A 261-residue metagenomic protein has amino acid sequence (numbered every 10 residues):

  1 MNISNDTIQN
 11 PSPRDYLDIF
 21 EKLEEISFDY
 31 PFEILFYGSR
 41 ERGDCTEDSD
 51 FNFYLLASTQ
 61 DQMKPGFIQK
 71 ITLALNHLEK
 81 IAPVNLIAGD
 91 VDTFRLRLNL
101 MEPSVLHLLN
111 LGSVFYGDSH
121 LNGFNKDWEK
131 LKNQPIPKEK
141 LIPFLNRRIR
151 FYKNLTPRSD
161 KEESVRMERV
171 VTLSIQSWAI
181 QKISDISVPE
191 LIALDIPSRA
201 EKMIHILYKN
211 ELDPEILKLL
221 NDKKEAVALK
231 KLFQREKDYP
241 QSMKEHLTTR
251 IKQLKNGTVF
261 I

Functional and structural regions predicted by a protein language model:
N2-D29, R42-D48, Y54-N99, Q253: Metal-dependent nucleotidyltransferase catalytic core
E33-F36: A short, well-structured edge-of-sheet supersecondary motif
G38-R40: Short helix-loop-helix/strand-helix junction enriched in hydrophobic and basic residues
M63-P65, H120, A179-S184: Short, solvent-exposed secondary-structure capping/transition elements
N99-D118: Acidic, glycine- and histidine-enriched catalytic cores of nucleic acid- and nucleotide-handling enzymes, centered on
V114-L131: Extended, charge-rich low-complexity interaction segments
K132-I261: Conserved nucleotidyltransferase catalytic core and NTase-mimicking acidic/glycine-rich helix/loop elements in nucleic
